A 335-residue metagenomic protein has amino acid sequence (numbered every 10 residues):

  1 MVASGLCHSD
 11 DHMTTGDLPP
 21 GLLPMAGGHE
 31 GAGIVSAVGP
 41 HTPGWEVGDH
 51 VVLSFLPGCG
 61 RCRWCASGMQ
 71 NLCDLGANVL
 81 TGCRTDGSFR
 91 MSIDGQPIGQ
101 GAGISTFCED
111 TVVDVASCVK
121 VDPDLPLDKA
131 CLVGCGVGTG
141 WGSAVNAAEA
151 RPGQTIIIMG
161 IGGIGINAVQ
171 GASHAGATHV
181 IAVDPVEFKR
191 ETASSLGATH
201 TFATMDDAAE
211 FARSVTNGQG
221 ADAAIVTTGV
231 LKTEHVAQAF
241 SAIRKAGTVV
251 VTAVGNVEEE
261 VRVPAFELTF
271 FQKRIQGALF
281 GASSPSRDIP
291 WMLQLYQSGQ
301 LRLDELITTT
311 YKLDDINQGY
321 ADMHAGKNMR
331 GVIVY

Functional and structural regions predicted by a protein language model:
V2, L53, I158, I225-V226 (+1 more regions): Redox-cofactor binding/interface segments in oxidoreductases and associated redox assembly factors
V2-S4, D17-A66, N71, V79 (+1 more regions): Glycine-rich beta-strand-centered segment in the early N-terminal region that forms part of a ligand/cofactor-binding
S9-T14: Cytochrome P450 core scaffold surrounding the K-helix E-X-X-R motif and the conserved "meander" helix-loop region
G48, G153, A198, G220-A221 (+2 more regions): Local beta-strand N-terminus motif with an aromatic residue
H50, E109-D110, A116-C118, D122-E210: Mid-domain Rossmann-like dinucleotide-binding core that forms the NAD(H)/NADP(H) cofactor-binding site
F55-A116: Cysteine-cluster motifs in flexible loop/terminal segments that predominantly coordinate metals
A148-R151, E187-R274: Glycine-rich cofactor phosphate-binding loops and adjacent beta1-alpha1 units of small-molecule cofactor enzyme domains
D206-D207, A237-S241, A282-Y335: C-terminal hydrophobic helical "lid"/dimerization subdomain of Rossmann-like NAD(P)H-dependent oxidoreductases
